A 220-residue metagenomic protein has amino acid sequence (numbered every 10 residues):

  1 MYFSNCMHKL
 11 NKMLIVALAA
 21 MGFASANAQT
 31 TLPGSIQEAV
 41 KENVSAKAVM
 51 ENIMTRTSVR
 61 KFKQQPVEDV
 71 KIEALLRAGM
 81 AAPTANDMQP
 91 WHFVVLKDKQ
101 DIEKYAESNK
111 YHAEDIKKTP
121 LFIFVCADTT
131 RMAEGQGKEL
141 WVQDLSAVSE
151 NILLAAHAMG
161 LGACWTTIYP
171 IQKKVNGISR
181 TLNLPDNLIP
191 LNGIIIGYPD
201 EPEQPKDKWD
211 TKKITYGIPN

Functional and structural regions predicted by a protein language model:
Y2-A17, A26-N220: Acidic, surface-exposed loops and disordered segments
